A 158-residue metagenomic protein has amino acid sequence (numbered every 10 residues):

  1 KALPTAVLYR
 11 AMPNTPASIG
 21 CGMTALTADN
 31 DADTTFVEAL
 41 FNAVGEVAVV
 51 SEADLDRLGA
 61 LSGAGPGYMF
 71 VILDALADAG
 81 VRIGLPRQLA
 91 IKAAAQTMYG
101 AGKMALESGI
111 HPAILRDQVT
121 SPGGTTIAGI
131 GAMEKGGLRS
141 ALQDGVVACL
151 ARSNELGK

Functional and structural regions predicted by a protein language model:
A2-T15: Rossmann-fold dehydrogenase core element
P4-V7, M23-L58, M69-E107, L150-R152: Internal alpha-helical scaffold of NAD(P)-dependent oxidoreductase catalytic cores
L8-Y9, L55-A60, P112-D117: Short pre-catalytic strand/loop immediately N-terminal to key active-site residues, enriched for Gly-Thr
R10-M12, T27, T120: Short beta-strand segments
M12-C21, G59-M69: Glycine/serine-rich anion-binding loops at beta->alpha junctions that coordinate negatively charged ligand groups
A64-Y68, K92-A93, Q118-S121: A generic short alpha-helical patch detector that favors 3-5-residue windows in or near N-terminal regions
A95-K158: NAD(P)-dependent Rossmann-like dehydrogenase/reductase catalytic/cofactor-binding core
